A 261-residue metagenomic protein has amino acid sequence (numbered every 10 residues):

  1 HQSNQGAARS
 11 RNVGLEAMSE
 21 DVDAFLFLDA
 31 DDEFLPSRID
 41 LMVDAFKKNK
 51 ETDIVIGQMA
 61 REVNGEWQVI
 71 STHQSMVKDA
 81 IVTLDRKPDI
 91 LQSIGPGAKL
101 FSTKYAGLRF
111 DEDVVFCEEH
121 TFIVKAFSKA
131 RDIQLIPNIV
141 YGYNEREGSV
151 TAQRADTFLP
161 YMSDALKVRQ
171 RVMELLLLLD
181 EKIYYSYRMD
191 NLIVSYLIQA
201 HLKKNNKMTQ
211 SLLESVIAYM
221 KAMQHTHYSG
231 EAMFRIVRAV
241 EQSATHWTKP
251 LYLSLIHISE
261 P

Functional and structural regions predicted by a protein language model:
H1-E20: Conserved donor nucleotide-binding strand/loop of the catalytic core
H1-N4, D44, K249-L255: Short, intrinsically disordered, charge-balanced linker/junction segments flanking boundaries in proteins
N12, A30-P160, S195: Donor-binding/catalytic cores of nucleotide-activated saccharide and glycerol-phosphate transferases/polymerases
F25: Short aromatic/hydrophobic "clamp" motif used to bind/position activated sugar donors
N138-R146, Q153-K182, S195-Q199, K203-M223: Catalytic core of nucleotide-sugar-dependent glycosyltransferases
Y184-R188: Residues within HEAT/ARM-like alpha-solenoid scaffolds
K203-S259: Membrane-interface aromatic/basic loop that binds lipid-linked glycans or pyrophosphate carriers, typified by
